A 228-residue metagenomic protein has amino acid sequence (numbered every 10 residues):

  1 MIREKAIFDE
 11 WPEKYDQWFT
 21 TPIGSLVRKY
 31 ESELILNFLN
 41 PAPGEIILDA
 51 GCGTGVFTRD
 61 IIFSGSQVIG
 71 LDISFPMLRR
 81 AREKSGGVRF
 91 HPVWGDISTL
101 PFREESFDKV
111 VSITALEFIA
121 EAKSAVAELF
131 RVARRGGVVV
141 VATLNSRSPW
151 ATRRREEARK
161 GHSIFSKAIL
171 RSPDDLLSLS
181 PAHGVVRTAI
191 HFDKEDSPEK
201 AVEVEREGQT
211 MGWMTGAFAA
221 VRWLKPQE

Functional and structural regions predicted by a protein language model:
M1-A42, V56, D60, R80 (+3 more regions): Conserved class I S-adenosyl-L-methionine
L48-A50, T54-T99: Class I SAM-dependent methyltransferase SAM/SAH-binding core
V111: A conserved beta-strand element that flanks and buttresses the S-adenosyl-L-methionine
T114-E117: Short catalytic micro-motifs in class I SAM-dependent methyltransferases
K123-R135: A short glycine-rich, Lys/Arg-flanked "PGG" loop and its adjoining helix->strand segment in the class I
V138-K167: Conserved class I S-adenosyl-L-methionine
K167-A189: Short alpha-helix
V185-E228: A C-terminal cap/extension of S-adenosyl-L-methionine-dependent methyltransferases that defines the acceptor-substrate
